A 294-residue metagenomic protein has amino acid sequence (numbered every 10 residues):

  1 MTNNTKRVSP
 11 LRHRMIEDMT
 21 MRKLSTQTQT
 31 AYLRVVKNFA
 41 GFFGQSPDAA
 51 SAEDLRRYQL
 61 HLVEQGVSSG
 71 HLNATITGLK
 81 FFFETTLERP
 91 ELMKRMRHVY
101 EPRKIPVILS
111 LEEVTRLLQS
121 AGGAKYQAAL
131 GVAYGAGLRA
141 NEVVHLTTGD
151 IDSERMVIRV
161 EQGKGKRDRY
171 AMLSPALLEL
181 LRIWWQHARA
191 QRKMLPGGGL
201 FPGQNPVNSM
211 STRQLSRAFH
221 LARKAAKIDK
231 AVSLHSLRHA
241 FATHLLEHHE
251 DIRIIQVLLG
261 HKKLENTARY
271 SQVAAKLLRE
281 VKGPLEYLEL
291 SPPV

Functional and structural regions predicted by a protein language model:
M1-V294: Conserved catalytic core of the tyrosine transesterase superfamily
